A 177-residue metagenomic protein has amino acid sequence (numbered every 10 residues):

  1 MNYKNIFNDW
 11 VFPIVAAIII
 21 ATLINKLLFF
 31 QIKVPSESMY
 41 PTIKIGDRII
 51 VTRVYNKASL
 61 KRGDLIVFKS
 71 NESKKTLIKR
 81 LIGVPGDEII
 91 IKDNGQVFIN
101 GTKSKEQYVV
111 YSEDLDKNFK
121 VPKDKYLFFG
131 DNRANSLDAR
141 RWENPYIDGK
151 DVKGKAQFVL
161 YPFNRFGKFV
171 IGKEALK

Functional and structural regions predicted by a protein language model:
N2-N8, F12, L23, P41-K177: Soluble "head" domains of membrane/secretory-pathway proteins
L23-M39: Aromatic-capped interface at the extracytoplasmic side of an N-terminal signal-anchor transmembrane helix
